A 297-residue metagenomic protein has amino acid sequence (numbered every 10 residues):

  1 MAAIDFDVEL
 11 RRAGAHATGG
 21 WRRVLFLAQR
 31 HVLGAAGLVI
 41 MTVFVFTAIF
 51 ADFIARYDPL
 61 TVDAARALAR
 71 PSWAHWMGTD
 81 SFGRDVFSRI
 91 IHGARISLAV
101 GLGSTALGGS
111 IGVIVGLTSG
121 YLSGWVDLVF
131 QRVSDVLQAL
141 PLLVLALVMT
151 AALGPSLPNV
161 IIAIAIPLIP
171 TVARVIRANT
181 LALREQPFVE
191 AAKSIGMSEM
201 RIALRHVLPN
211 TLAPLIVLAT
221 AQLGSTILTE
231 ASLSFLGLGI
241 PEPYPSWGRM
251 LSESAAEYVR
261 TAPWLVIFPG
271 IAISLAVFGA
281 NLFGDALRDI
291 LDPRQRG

Functional and structural regions predicted by a protein language model:
M1-V113, L117-T118, G124-W125, A139 (+5 more regions): Gly/Trp-centered helix-boundary motif
G34-G37, L128, V144, V160-A163 (+3 more regions): Hydrophobic/aromatic positions within or immediately flanking transmembrane alpha-helices of multi-pass small-molecule
F44, L117, A146-A151, V160 (+6 more regions): Transmembrane alpha-helix boundary and packing residues in multipass membrane permease domains and related
W76, D80, S110-G112, L117-A182 (+1 more regions): Generic hydrophobic transmembrane alpha-helix motif, especially the helices
R89, F188-I195, A203: Helix-loop-helix units of permease transmembrane domains in multi-pass membrane transporters, especially ABC
T105-A106, A165-L168, N179, L218-L223 (+1 more regions): Residue-level hotspots within the lipid-embedded alpha helices of multi-pass solute transporters
G120, R132, A203-L204, S246: Conserved glycine-rich helix-kink/hinge and helix-boundary motifs of the Major Facilitator Superfamily
